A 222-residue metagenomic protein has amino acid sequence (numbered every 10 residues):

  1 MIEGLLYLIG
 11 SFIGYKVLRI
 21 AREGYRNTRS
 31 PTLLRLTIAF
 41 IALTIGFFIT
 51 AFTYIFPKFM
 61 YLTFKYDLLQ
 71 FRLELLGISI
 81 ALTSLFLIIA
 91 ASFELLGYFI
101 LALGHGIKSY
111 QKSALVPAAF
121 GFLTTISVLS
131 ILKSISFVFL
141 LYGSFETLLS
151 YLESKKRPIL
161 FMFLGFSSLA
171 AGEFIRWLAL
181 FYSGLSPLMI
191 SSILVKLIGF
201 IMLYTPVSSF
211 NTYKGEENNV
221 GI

Functional and structural regions predicted by a protein language model:
M1-I13, S127-I135: Hydrophobic transmembrane alpha-helical segments in integral membrane proteins
M1-I2, Q70-I89: Short aromatic-rich membrane-water interface segments that cap or initiate transmembrane helices in multi-pass membrane
L8-V17, A90-Y98, V138-F145, V195-S209: Hydrophobic cores of alpha-helical transmembrane segments in multi-pass inner/ER membrane proteins, independent
I9-I20, L33-Q70, M162-L180: Hydrophobic alpha-helical transmembrane segments of multi-pass membrane proteins
N27-A39, G106-A114, S154-G165, N218-N219: Membrane-interfacial loop-to-transmembrane alpha-helix junctions, especially the N-terminal start
T83-I126, N219-I222: The cytoplasmic-loop to transmembrane-helix boundary for the fourth helix
L123-S134, F181-S186: Membrane-interface helix caps and helix-loop-helix hairpins in membrane proteins
G143-I222: C-terminal transmembrane-bundle signature of multipass membrane proteins, characterized by strong activation on
